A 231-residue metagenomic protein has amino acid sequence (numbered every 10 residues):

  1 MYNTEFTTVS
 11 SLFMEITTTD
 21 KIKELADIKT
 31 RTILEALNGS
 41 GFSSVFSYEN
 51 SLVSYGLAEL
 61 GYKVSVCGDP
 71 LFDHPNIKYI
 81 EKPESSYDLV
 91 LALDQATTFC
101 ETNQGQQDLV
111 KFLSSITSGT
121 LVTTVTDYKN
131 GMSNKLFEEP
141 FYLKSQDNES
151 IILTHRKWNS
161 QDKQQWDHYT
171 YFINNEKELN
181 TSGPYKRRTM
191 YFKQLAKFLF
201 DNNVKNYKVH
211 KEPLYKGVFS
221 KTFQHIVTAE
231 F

Functional and structural regions predicted by a protein language model:
M1-S40: Conserved class I S-adenosyl-L-methionine
I28-L52, S114, Y169, K177-P184: Long, low-complexity, intrinsically disordered polar/charged segments
G41-E84: Class I SAM-dependent methyltransferase SAM/SAH-binding core
K63-S65, L121, N206-Y207: Hydrophobic anchor at the start of a short beta-strand that flanks the dinucleotide cofactor-binding loop
D88-Q107: A short SAM/SAH-binding and catalytic strip from SAM-dependent methyltransferases
Q104-T120: A short glycine-rich, Lys/Arg-flanked "PGG" loop and its adjoining helix->strand segment in the class I
T124-Q194: SAM-dependent methyltransferase
K186-F231: C-terminal lobe and adjacent flexible extensions of AdoMet/dcAdoMet transferase-like proteins
